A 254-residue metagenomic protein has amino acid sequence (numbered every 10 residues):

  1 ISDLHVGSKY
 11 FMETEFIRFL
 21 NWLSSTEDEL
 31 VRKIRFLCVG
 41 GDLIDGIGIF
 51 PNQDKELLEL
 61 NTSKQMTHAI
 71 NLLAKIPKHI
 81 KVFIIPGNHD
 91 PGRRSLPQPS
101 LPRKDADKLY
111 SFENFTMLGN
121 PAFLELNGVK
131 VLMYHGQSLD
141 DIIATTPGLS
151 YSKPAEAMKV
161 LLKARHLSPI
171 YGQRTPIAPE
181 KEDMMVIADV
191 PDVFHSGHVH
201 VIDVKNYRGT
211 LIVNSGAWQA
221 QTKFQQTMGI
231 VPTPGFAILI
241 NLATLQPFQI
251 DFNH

Functional and structural regions predicted by a protein language model:
I1-H254: Extended recognition/assembly regions associated with phosphoester-bond processing machinery
